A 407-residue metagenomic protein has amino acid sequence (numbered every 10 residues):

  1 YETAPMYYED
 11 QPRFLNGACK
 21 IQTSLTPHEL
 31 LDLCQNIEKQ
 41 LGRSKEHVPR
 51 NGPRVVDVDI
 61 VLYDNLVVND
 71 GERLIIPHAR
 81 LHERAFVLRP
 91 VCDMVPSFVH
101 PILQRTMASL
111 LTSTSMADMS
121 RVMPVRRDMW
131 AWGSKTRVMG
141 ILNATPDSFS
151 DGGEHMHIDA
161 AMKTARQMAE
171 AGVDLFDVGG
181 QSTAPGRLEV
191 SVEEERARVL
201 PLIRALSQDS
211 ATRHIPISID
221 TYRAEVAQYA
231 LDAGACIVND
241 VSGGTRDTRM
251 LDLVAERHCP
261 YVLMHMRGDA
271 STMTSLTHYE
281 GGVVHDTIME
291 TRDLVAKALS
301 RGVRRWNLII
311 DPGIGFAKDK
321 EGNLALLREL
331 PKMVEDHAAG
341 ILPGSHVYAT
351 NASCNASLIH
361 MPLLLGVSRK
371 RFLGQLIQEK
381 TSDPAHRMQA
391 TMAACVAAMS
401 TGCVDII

Functional and structural regions predicted by a protein language model:
Y1-Q22, G180-V190: Short, charge-patterned binding micro-sites
M6-R13, H28-M129: Flexible, gly/pro- and Lys/Arg-enriched active-site loops
G17-C19, V58-L62, V138, P312: A structural signal for short, well-ordered beta-strand segments
Y63-N69, C92-M94, G315, L363 (+1 more regions): Short Gly/Pro-enriched loop/turn and capping motifs at secondary-structure junctions
L110, G133, P146-K163, T183-Q208 (+6 more regions): Active-site-adjacent loop and "lid" segments of alpha/beta metabolic enzymes
K135-G140, Q167-G180: N-terminal glycine-rich anion-binding loops that anchor highly charged ligand groups
L142, M168, G172, D220 (+3 more regions): Conserved, mostly hydrophobic/aromatic
H214-I215, R305-N307: Short acidic capping loops at alpha-helix termini that bridge into adjacent secondary structure
